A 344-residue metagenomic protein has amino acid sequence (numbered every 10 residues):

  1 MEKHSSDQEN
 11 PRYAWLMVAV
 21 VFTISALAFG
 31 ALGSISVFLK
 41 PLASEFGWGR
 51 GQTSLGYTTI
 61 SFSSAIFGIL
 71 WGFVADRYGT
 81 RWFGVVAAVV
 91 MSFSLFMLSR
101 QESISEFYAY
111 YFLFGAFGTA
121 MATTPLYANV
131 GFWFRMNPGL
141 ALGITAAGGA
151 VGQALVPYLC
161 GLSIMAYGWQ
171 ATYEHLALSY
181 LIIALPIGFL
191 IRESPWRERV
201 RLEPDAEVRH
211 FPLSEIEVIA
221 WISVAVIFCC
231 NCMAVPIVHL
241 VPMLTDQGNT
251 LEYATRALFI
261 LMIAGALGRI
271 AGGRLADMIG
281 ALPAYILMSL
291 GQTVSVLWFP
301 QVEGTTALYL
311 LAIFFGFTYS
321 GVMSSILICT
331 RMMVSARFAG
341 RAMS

Functional and structural regions predicted by a protein language model:
N10-S34, E215-P236, I313-F317: Pair of pore-lining "gating" transmembrane helices in MFS-fold secondary transporters
L16-R50, F67-W71, V156-P157, M233-V241: Extracytoplasmic
I35-K40, E215-R274, A281: Extracytoplasmic gate region of multi-pass secondary transporters
L42, A120-F134, G321-V334: Intracellular juxtamembrane helix-capping segments at the cytosolic ends of symmetry-related transmembrane helices
F67-T80, G268-G280: Helix-to-loop junctions at the C-terminal end of transmembrane segments in multipass secondary transporters
V89-E102, L290-E303: C-terminal ends and interior cores of transmembrane alpha-helices in multi-pass membrane transporters/permeases
S94, S105-L113, S295, T306-F314: Paired small-residue
M136, I144-W196: Helix-loop-helix hairpin linking two adjacent transmembrane segments in secondary transporters
